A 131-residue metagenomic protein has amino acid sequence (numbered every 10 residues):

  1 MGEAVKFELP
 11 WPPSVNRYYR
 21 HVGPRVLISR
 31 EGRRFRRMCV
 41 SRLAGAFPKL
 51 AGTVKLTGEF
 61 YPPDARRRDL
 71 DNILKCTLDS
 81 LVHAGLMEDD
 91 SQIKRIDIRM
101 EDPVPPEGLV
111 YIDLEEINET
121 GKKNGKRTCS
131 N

Functional and structural regions predicted by a protein language model:
M1-N131: Acidic, proline/glycine-enriched N-terminal capping motif
